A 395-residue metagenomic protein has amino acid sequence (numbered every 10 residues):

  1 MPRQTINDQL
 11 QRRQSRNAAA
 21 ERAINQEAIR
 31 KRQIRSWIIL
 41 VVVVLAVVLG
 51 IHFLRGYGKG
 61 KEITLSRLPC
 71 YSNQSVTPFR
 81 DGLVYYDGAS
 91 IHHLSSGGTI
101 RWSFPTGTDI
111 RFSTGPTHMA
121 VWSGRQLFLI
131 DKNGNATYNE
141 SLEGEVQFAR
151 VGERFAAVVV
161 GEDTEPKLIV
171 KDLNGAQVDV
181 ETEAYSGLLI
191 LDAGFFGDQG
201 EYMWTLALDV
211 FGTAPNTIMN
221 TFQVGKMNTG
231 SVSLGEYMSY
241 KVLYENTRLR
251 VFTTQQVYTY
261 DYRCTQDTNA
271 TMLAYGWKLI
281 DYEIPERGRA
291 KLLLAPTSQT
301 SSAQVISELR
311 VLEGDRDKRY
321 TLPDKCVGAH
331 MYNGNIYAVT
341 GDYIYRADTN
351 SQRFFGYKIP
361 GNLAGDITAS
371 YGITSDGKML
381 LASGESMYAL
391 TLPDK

Functional and structural regions predicted by a protein language model:
M1-I34: N-terminal Lys/Arg-rich, disordered targeting/topogenic segments
R35-F53: Hydrophobic membrane-insertion alpha-helices, especially the h-region of bacterial N-terminal signal peptides
V48-P69, G88-P105, Q126-S141, K167-Y185 (+5 more regions): Surface-exposed loop/turn elements that mediate protein-protein interactions on large endomembrane-trafficking
R67-P78, T106-T117, E143-F155, S186-G197 (+4 more regions): Repeated scaffold domains used in trafficking and secretory/extracellular systems, primarily beta-propellers
S75-L94, I100-R101, T106-D109, G115-T117 (+1 more regions): Extracytoplasmic strand-loop-helix segments at the start of, or within, the mature domains of secreted/periplasmic
Y85, V121, V158-V159, M203-L206 (+4 more regions): Residue position within the beta-strands of beta-propeller blades
F112-T217: Non-cytosolic head/periplasmic domains of membrane-anchored proteins
M238, E286-A303: Long, ordered, amphipathic alpha-helical scaffolds
